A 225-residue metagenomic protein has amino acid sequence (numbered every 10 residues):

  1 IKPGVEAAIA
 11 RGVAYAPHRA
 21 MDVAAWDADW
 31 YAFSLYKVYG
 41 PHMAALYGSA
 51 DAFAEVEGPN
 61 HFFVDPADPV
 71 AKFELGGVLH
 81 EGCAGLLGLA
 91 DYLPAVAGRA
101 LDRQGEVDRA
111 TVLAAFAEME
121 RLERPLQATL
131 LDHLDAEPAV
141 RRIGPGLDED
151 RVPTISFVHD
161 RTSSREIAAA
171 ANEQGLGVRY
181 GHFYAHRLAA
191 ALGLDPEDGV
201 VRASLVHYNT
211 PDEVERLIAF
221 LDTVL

Functional and structural regions predicted by a protein language model:
I1-L225: Pyridoxal 5′-phosphate
